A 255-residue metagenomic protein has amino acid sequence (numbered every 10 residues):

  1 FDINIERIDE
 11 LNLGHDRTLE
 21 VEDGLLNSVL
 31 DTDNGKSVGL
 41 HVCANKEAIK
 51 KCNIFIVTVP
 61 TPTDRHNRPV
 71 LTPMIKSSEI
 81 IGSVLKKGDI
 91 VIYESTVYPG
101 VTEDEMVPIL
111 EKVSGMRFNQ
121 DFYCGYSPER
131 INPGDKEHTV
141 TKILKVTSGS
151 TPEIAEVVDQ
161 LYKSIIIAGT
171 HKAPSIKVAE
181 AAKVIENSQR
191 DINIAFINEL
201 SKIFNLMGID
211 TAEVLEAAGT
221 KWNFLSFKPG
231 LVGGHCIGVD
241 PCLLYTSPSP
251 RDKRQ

Functional and structural regions predicted by a protein language model:
I3-I54, T61-N67, K112-S114: Conserved N-terminal Rossmann-fold NAD(P) cofactor-binding segment
F55, L244: Conserved, function-defining core regions and hallmark residues within catalytic/recognition domains
I56-V57, Y93: Redox-cofactor binding/interface segments in oxidoreductases and associated redox assembly factors
T63-R130: Rossmann-like NAD(P)(H) cofactor-binding subdomain of soluble oxidoreductases
P108-F224: Internal alpha-helical scaffold of NAD(P)-dependent oxidoreductase catalytic cores
I237-P241: A structural motif shared across PLP-dependent enzymes of the aminotransferase-like
Y245-D252: Conserved small/polar residues in nucleotide/adenosyl-binding loops
